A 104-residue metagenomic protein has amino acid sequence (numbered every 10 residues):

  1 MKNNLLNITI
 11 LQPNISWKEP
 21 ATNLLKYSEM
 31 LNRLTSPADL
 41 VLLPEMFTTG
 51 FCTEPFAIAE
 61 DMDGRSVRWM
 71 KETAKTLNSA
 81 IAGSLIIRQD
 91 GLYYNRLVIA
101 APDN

Functional and structural regions predicted by a protein language model:
L5-E19, R96: Active-site-proximal beta-strand elements of phosphoester/diester hydrolases
P20, E29-P102: Cys-nucleophile CN-hydrolase/nitrilase-fold catalytic domain and related Cys-dependent amidase chemistry that acts on
